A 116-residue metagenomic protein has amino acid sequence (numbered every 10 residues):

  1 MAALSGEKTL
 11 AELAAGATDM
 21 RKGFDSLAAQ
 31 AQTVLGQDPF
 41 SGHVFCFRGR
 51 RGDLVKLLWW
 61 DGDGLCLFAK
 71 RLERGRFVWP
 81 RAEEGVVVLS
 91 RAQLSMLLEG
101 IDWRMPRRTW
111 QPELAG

Functional and structural regions predicted by a protein language model:
M1-G116: Polybasic/polar functional segments that serve as interface/processing modules
